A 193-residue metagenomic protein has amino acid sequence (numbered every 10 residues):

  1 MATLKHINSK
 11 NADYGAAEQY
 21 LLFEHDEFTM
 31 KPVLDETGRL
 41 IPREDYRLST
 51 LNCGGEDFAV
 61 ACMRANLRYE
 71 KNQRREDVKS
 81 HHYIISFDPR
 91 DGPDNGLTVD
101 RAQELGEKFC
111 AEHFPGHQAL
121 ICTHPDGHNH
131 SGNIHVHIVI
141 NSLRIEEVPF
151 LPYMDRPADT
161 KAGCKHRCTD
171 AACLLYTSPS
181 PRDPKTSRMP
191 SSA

Functional and structural regions predicted by a protein language model:
M1-S178: N-terminal nicking endonuclease/strand-transfer module with a His-rich metal-binding environment and a catalytic Tyr
Y176-A193: Single conserved hydrophobic/aromatic residue that forms the stacking wall/gate of nucleotide- or nucleobase-binding
